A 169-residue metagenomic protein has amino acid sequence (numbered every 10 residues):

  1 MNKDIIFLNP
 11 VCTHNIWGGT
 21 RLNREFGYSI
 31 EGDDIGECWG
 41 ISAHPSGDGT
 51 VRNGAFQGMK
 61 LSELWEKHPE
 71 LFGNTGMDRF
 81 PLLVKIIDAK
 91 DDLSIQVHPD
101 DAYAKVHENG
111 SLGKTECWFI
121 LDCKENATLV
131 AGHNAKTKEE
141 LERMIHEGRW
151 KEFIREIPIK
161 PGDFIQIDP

Functional and structural regions predicted by a protein language model:
M1, I157-P158: Fe(II)/2-oxoglutarate
M1-K136: Transition-metal
I95-H98, I159-P169: Conserved metal-binding segment of the jelly-roll/cupin
H107, E152-E156: Short helix-to-loop capping/linker segments positioned immediately adjacent to catalytic or ligand/cofactor-binding
T137-E142: Short, flexible helix-coil linker/hinge segments at the edges of structured domains or between repeats
R143-F153: Short, structured beta-strand/loop micro-motifs enriched in basic residues and often containing a Trp
